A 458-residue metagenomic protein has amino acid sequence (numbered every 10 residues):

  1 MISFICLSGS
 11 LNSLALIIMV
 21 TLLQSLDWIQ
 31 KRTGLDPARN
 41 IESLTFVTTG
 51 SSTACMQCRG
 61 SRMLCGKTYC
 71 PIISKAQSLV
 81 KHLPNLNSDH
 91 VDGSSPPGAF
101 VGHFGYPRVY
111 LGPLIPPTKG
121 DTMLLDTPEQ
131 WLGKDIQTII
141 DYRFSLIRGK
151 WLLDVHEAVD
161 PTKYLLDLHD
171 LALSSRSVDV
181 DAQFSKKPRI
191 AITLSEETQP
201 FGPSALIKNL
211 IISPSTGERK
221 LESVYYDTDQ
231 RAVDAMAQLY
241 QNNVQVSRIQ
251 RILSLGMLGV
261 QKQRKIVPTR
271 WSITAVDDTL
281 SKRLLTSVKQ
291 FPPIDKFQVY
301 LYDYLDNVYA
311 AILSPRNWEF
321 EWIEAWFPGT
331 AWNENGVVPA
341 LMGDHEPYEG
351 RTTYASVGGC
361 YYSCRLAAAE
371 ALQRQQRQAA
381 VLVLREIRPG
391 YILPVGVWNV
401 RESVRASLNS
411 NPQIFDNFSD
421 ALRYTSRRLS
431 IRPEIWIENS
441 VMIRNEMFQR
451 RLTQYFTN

Functional and structural regions predicted by a protein language model:
F4-L7, A15-N458: Long, low-complexity intrinsically disordered regions enriched in acidic and polar residues with frequent FG dipeptides
